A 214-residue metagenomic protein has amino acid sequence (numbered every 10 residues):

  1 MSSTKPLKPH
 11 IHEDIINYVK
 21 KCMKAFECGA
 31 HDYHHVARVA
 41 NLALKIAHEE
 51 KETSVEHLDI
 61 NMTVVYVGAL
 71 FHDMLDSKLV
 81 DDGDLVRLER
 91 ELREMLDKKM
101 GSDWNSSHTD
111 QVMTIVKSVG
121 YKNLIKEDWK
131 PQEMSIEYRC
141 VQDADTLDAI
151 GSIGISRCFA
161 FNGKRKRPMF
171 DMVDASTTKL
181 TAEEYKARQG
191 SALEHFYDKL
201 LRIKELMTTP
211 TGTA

Functional and structural regions predicted by a protein language model:
S2-L7, K24-D32, A37, N41-H57 (+2 more regions): Divalent metal-dependent phosphate-bond-processing catalytic cores, especially two-metal-ion Mg2+/Mn2+ enzymes that act
T4-K21: Short alpha-helical hairpin
E13-N17, Y33-N41, T63, G68: Short amphipathic alpha-helical segments
V39, L85-K98: An active-site-proximal "capping" alpha-helix that borders the catalytic cofactor pocket
L58-D81, L88, M113-N123: His-Asp-centered metal-binding catalytic motifs of divalent-metal-dependent phosphohydrolases/nucleases
D59, D97-K99, N105-T109: Acidic, polar low-complexity intrinsically disordered regions
D103-R139: Hydrophobic, well-structured mid-protein blocks that either form specific transmembrane helices
